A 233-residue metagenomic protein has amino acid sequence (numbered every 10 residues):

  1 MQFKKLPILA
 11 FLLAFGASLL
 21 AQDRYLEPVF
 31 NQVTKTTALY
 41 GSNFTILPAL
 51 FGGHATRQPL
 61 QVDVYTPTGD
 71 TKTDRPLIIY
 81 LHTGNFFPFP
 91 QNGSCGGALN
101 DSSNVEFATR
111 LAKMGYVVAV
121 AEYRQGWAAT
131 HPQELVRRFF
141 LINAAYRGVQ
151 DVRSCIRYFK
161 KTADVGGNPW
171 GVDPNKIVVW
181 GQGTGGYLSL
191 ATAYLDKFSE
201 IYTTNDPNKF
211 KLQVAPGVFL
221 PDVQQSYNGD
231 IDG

Functional and structural regions predicted by a protein language model:
M1-R24: Bacterial Sec-dependent N-terminal signal peptides
Q22-P76: N-terminal cap/lid segment of alpha/beta-hydrolase-fold proteins
T73, R137-Q150, S154-G183, F198-E200: Gly/Ser-rich "nucleophile elbow"/oxyanion-hole loop immediately N-terminal to the catalytic nucleophile in hydrolases
D74-F86: Short beta-strand element of the alpha/beta-hydrolase
D74-L77, M114-V118, D173-K176, D230-D232: Loop/turn elements at helix/coil->beta-strand transitions in domains of secreted/extracellular proteins
F86-S103, K113, V117-Y146: Cap/lid segment of the alpha/beta-hydrolase catalytic domain
G181-A191: Glycine-rich nucleophile elbow surrounding the catalytic serine of serine-hydrolase chemistry
F198-D232: Short mixed-charge
